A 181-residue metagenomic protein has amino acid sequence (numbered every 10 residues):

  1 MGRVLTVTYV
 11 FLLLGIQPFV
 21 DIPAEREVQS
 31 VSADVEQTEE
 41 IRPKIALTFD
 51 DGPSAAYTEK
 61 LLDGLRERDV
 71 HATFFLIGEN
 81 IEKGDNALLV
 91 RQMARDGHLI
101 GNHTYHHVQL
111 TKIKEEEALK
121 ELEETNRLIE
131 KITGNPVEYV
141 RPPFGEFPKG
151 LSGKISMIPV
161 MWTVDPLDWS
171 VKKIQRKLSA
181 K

Functional and structural regions predicted by a protein language model:
M1-D21: Sec-dependent N-terminal signal peptides of Gram-positive bacterial secreted proteins and lipoproteins
F11-G15, G97, N135: A general, composition-driven signal for non-globular sequence regions
F19, A24, P143-F144: Hydrophobic residues in alpha-helical membrane-spanning segments
E25-Q109, A118-E121, L128: Active-site beta->alpha N-cap acidic-glycine motif
V108-K181: Catalytic domains of cell-wall/extracellular-matrix polysaccharide-remodeling enzymes, centered on de-N-acetylation
